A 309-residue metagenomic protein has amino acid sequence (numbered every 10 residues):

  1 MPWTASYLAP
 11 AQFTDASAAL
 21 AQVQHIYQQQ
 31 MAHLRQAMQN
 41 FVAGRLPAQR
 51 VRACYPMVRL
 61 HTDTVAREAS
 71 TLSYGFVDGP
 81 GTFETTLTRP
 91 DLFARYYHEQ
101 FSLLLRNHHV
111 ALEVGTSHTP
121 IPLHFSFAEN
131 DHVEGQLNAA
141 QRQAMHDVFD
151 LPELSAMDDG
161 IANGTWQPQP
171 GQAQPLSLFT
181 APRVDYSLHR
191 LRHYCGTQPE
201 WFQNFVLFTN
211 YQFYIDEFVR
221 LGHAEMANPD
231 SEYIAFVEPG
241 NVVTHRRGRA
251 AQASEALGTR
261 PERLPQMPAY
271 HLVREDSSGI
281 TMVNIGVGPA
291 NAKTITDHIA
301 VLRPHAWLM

Functional and structural regions predicted by a protein language model:
M1-M309: Accessory terminal and edge-of-domain segments that mediate assembly/interaction and cofactor placement around
